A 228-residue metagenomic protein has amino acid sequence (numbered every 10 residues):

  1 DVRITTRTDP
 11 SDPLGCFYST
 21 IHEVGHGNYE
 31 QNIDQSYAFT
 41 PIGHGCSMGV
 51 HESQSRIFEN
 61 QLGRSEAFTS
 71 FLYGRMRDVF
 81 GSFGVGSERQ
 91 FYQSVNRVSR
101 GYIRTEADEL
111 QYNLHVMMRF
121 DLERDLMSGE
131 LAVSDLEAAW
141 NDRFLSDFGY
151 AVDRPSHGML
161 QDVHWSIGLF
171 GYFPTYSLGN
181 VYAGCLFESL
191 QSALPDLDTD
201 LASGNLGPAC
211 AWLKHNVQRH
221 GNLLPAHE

Functional and structural regions predicted by a protein language model:
D1-P13, N222, E228: Contiguous, non-catalytic segments that form substrate-binding/exosite surfaces or channel walls
I4-P10, S36-S47: Short helix/strand-bridging catalytic loops that position acidic/His residues to coordinate divalent metals and engage
T8, G15-Q35, E52-E59: Active-site recognition of the HExxH zinc-binding catalytic motif
T8-F17, C46-H51, G84-S87, Y102 (+6 more regions): Secondary-structure capping and boundary motifs in well-ordered enzyme cores
S36-T40, R64-G74, V133-S134, L190: Acidic/polar loop patches that form or flank catalytic/metal-binding clefts of enzymes that bind anionic ligands
H44-F83: Post-HExxH zinc-binding segment in Zn-dependent metallohydrolases
A67-D121, D125, P208-E228: Long, well-structured alpha-helical subdomains associated with metal-dependent extracellular/ecto-lumenal hydrolases
V116, F120-E228: C-terminal, non-catalytic "cap/extension" segments appended to globular domains
